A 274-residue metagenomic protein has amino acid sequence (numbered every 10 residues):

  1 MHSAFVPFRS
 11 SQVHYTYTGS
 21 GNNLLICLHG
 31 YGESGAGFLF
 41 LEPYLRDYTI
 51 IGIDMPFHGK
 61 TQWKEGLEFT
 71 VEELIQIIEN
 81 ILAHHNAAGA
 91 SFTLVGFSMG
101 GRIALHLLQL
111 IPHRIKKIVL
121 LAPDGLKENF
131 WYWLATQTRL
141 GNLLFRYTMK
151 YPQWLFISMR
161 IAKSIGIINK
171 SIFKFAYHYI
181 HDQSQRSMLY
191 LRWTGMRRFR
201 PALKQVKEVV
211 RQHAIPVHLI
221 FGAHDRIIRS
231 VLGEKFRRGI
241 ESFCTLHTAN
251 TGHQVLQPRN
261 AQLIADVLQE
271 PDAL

Functional and structural regions predicted by a protein language model:
T16-Q62: Conserved HGGG/HGGXW glycine-rich cap/lid loop of the alpha/beta-hydrolase fold
G52-V95: Active-site loop/oxyanion-hole signature of alpha/beta-hydrolase fold enzymes
G96-G100, A104: Gly/Ala-rich beta-loop-alpha elbow adjacent to hydrolase catalytic centers
Q109, K117-K150: Flexible "cap/lid" loop of the alpha/beta hydrolase fold
K150-R211: Conserved alpha/beta-hydrolase catalytic His-Asp/Glu region
Q205-K207, I215, R229-R238: Short alpha-helix in the alpha/beta-hydrolase fold that links the catalytic acid
H213, L219-F221, D225: Short beta-strand/loop motif that positions the catalytic acidic residue of the alpha/beta-hydrolase fold
I227, A249-A261: Catalytic histidine-centered segment of alpha/beta-hydrolase-like enzymes
